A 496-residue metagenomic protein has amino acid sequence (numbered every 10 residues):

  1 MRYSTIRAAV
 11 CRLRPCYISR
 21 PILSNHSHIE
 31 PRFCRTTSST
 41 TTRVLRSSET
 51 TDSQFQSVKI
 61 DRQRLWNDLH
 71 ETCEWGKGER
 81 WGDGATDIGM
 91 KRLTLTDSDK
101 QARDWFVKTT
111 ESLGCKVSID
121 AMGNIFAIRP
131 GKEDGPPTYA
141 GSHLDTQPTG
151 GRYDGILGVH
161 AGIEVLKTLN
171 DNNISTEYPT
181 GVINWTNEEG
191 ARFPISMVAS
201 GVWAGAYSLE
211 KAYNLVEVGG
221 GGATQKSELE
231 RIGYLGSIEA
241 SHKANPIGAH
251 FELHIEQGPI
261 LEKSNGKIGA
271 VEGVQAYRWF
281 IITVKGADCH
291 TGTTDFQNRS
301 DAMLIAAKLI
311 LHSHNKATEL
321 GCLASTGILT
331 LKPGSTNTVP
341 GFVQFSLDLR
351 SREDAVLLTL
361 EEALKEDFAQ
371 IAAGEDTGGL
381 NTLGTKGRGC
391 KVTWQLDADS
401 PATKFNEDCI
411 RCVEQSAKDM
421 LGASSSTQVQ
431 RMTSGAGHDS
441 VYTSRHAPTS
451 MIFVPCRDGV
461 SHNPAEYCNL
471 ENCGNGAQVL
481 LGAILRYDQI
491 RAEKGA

Functional and structural regions predicted by a protein language model:
S48-F55, K59-G150, L169: Acidic/His- and Gly-rich active-site-bordering loop/insert found across diverse amide/peptide-bond hydrolases
R62-G82, T138-S142, S426-Q478, I484-Y487: Zn-dependent metallopeptidase/amidohydrolase metal-coordination segment
M90-L95, G327-S335, S346-R352, L380-I410 (+1 more regions): A short beta-alpha structural unit
V107-K108, E272, H290, T294-E319 (+3 more regions): His/Asp/Glu-rich mid-to-C-terminal helical/loop segments that flank catalytic regions of hydrolases
V107-S112, K116-D120, N124-K226: Active-site metal-coordination/substrate-binding segment of hydrolases, especially metallo-dependent peptidases
A140, T149-E189, R278-V284, H290-K316 (+3 more regions): Alpha-helical metal-binding/catalytic segments enriched in His/Glu/Asp
N187-E188, R192-A355: Midchain, well-structured core segments that form catalytic/ion-binding scaffolds
G222-E272, I310-H314, R388-K391, Q395-P455: Active-site-adjacent substrate-binding region of metalloamidase/peptidase-like peptide-processing proteins
